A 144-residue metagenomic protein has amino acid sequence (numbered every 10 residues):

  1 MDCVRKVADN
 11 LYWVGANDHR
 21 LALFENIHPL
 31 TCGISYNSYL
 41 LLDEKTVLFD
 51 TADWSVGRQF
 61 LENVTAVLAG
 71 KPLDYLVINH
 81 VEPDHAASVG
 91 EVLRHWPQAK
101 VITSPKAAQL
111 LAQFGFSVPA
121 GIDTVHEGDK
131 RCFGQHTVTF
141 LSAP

Functional and structural regions predicted by a protein language model:
V4-L68: Conserved beta-strand hairpin/beta-sheet module of binuclear metal-dependent hydrolase folds, prominently
R5-D9, I102-P144: Metallo-beta-lactamase
L21, V81-A86, A108-L111: Active-site environment of divalent metal-dependent phosphoester hydrolases
L23-F24, F60, S88-V89, A112-Q113: Short glycine-/acidic-enriched loop or helix-start segments at secondary-structure transitions that form or flank
E44, S55-I102: Active-site metal-binding motif and surrounding structural segment of the metallo-beta-lactamase
V47-D50, Y75-I78, T139-S142: Short catalytic-loop micro-motif centered on adjacent basic/acidic residues
